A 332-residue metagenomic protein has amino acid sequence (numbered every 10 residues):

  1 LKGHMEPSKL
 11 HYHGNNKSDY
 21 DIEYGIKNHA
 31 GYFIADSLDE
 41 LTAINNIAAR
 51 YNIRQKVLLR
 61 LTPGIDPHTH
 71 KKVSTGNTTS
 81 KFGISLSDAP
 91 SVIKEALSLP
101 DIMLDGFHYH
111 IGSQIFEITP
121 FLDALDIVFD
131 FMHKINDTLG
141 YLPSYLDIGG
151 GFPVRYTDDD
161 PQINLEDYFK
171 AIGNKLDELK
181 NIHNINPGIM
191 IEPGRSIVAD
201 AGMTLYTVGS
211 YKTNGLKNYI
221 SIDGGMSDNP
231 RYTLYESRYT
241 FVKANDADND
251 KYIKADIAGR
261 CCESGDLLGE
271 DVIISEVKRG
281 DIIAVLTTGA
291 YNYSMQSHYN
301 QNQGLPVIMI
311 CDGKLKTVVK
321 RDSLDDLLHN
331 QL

Functional and structural regions predicted by a protein language model:
L1-Y145, V154, K175: Active-site-proximal beta-alpha core segment in soluble small-molecule metabolic enzymes
G3-M5, I26-K27, A49-N52, K72-S74 (+8 more regions): Solvent-exposed alpha-helices and their adjacent loops that cap or buttress functional pockets in soluble metabolic
L38, T62-G64, H110, G149 (+3 more regions): Anionic group-transfer/hydrolysis microenvironments
I65-T69, G112, S144-D160, M190-A201 (+1 more regions): Flexible glycine/acidic-rich beta-alpha junction loops that bind and position SAM and/or redox cofactors in anaerobic
E117-A124, R155-D167, V198-S210, E270-I273: Short glycine/threonine-rich loop-to-helix capping motif typified by GTGT followed within a few residues by an Asp-Pro
T138-Y145, I182-M190: Flexible, glycine/charged-enriched surface loops at secondary-structure junctions
A171, D177, N184-L332: Charged (often Lys/Glu-rich) extended helix/loop segments that serve as interaction or gating elements
